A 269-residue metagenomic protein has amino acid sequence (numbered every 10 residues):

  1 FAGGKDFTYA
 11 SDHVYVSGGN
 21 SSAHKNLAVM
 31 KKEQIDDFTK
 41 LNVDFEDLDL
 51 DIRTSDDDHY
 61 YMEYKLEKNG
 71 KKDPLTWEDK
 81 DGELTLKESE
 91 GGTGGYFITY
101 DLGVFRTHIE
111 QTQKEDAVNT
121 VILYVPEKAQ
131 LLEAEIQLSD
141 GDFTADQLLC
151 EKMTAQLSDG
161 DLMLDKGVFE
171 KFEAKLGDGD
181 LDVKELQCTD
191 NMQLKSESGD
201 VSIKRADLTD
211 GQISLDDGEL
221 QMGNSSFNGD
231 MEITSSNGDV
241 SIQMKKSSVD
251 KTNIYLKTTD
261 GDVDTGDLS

Functional and structural regions predicted by a protein language model:
F1-L138, T144-L157, M163-L176, E185-K195 (+4 more regions): Acidic (Asp/Glu) and glycine-rich low-complexity loops/linkers that are typically intrinsically disordered
L194-K246: Eukaryotic tandem repeat interaction scaffolds
